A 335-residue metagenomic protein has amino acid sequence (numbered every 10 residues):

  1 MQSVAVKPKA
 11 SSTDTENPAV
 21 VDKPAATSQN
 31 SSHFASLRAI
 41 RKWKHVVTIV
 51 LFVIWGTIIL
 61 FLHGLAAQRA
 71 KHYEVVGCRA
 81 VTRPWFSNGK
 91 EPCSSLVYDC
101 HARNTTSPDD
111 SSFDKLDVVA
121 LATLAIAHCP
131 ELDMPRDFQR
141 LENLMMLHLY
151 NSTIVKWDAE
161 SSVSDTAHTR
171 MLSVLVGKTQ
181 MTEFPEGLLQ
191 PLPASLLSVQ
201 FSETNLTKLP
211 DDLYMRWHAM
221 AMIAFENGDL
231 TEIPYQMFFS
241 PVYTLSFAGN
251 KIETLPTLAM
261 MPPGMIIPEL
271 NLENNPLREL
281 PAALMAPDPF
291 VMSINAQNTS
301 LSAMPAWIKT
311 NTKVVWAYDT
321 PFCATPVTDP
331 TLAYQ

Functional and structural regions predicted by a protein language model:
M1-S107, V118-A120, A333-Q335: Terminal targeting and flexible regions in eukaryotic proteins, enriched in but not limited to LRR-containing proteins
Q29, R38-T57, P289-M292, S302 (+1 more regions): C-terminal capping region of solenoid repeat domains
V76-A167, M171-S202, H218-M220: LRR N-terminal entry segment and analogous cap-like coil->beta motifs
P92, D99-R103, E183, K208 (+7 more regions): Disulfide-rich, cysteine-dense extracellular ectodomains and adjacent flexible linkers of secreted and cell-surface
F113-L116, R136-E142, A159-T169, E186-P193 (+6 more regions): A structural signal for leucine-rich repeat
A120-A122, L132, M145, R170-L172 (+12 more regions): Structural register of leucine-rich repeats
L124-C129, Y150-V155, G177-Q180, S202-T204 (+5 more regions): Conserved "Asn-ladder"/turn position within leucine-rich repeats
S198, E203-L206, D212-L213, W217-E232 (+3 more regions): Solenoidal tandem-repeat scaffolds enriched in leucines and small polar residues
